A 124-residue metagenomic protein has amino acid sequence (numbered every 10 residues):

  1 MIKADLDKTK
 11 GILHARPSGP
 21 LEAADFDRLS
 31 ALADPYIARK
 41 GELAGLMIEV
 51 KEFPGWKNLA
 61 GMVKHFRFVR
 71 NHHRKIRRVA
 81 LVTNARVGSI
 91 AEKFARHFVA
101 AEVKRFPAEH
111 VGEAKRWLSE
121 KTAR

Functional and structural regions predicted by a protein language model:
M1-R124: Amphipathic, Lys/Arg-enriched alpha-helical "gate/interface" segment within cytosolic domains that mediates
